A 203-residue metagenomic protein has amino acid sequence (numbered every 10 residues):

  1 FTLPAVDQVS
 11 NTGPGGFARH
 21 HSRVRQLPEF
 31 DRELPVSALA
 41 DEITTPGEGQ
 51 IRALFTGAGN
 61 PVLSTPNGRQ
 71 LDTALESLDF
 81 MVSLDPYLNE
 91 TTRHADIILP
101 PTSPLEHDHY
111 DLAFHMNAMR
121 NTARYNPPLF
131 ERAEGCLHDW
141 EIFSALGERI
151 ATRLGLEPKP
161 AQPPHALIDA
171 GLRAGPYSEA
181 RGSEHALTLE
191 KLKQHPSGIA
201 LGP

Functional and structural regions predicted by a protein language model:
F1-Q8: Alpha/beta-hydrolase fold active-site neighborhood
Q8-S178: Non-catalytic alpha/beta scaffold blocks inside enzyme catalytic domains
P14-F17, S183, I199: Intrinsically disordered, low-complexity regions
S183-E184, K193: Extracytosolic ligand-binding ectodomains
L192-P203: Short, intrinsically disordered, charge-balanced linker/junction segments flanking boundaries in proteins
